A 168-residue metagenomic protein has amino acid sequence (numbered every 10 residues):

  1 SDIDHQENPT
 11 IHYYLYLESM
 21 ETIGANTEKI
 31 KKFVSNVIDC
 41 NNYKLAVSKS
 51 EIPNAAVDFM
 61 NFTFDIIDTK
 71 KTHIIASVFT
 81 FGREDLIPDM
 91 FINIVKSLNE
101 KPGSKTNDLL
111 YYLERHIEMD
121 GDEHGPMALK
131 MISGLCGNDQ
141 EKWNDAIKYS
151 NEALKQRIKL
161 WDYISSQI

Functional and structural regions predicted by a protein language model:
S1-I168: Non-heme di-metal
